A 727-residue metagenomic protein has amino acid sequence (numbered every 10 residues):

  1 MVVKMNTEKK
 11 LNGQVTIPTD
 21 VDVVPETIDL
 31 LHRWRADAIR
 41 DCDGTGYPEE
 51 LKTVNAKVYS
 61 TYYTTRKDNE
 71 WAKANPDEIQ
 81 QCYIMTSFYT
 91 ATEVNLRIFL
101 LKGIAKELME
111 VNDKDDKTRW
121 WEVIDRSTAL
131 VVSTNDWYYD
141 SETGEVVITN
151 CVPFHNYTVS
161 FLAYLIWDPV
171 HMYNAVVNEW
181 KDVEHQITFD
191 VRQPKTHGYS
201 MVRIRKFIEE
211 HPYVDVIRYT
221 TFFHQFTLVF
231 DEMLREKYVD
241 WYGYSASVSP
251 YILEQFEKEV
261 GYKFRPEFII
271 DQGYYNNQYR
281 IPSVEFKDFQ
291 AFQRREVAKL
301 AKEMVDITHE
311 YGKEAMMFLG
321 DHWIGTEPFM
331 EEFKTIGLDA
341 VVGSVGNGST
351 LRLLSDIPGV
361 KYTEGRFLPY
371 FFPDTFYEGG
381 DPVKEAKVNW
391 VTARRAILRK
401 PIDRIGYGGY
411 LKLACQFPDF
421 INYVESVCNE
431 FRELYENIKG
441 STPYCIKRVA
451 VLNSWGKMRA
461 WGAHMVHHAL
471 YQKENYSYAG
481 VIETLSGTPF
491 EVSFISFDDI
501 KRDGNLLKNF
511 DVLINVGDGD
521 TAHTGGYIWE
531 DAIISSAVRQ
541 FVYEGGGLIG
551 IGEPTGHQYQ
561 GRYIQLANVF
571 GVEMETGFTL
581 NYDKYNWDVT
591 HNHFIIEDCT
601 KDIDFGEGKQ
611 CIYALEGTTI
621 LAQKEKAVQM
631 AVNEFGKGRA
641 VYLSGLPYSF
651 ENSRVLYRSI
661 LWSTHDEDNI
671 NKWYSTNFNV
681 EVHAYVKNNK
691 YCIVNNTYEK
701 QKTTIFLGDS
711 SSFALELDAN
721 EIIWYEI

Functional and structural regions predicted by a protein language model:
V3-T27, W34-D37, M172, V176-W180 (+2 more regions): Boundary/entry segment of secreted carbohydrate-active catalytic domains
V15-I28, C42-G46, M317-T326, I482-L506: A short, well-structured beta->alpha microelement
T16, D22-K57, R203-T220, A340-V341 (+3 more regions): Catalytic domains of carbohydrate-active enzymes, especially glycoside hydrolases
L51, N69-N75, I204-R205, D215-F222 (+12 more regions): Hydrophobic targeting/anchoring helices
A56, G312-K313, K361, E544-G547 (+1 more regions): A short helix->loop->beta-strand "cap" motif at the edges of active sites that frequently abuts
P76-T335, L353, K439: Polysaccharide-binding and catalytic clefts of secreted carbohydrate-active enzymes
L228-D231, K412-I446, S486, R562-Y582 (+3 more regions): Extracellular ligand-binding/catalytic regions of CAZymes and related secreted enzymes and adhesion modules
G525-K601, G606: A glycine-rich, often tryptophan-bearing local segment used as a flexible ligand/cofactor-contacting loop or short
